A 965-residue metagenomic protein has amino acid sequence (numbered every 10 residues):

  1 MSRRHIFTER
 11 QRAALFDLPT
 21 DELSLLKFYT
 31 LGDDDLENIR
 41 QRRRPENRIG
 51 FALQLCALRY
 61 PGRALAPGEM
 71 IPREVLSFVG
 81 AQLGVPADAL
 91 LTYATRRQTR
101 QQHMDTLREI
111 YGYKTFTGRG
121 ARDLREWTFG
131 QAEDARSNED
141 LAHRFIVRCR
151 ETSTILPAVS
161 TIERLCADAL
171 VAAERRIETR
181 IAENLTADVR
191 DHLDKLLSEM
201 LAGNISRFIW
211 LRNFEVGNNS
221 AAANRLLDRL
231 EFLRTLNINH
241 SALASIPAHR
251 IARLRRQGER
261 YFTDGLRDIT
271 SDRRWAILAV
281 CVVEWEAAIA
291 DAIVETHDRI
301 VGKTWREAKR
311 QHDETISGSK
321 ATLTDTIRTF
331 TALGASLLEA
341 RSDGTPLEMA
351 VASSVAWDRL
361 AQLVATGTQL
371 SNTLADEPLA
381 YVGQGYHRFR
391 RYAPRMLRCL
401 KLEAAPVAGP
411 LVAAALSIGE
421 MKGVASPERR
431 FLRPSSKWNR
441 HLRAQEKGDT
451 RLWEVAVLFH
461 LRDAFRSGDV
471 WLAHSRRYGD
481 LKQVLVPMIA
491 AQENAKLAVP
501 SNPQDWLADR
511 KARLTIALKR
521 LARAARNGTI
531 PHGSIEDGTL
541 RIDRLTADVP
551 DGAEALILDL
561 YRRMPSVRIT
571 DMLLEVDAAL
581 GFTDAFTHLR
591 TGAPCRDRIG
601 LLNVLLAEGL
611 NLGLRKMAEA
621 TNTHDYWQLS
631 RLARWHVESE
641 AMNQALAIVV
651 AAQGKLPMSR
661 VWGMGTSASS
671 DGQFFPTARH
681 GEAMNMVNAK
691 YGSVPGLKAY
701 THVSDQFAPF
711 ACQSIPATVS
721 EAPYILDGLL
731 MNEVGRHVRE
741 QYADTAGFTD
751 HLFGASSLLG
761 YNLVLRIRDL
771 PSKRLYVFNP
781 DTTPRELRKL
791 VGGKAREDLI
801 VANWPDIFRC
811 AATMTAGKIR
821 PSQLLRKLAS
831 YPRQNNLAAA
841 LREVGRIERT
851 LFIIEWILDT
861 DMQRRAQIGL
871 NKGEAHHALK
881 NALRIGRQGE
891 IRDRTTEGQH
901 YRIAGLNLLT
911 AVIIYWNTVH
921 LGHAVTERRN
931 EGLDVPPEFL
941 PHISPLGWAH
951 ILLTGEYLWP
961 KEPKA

Functional and structural regions predicted by a protein language model:
S2-K511: Long amphipathic alpha-helical coiled-coil/heptad-repeat bundle
G32-R40, T587, P594-G600, V650 (+1 more regions): Short linear interaction motifs
F51-Y60, L574, A578, G600-N611 (+2 more regions): Short, hydrophobic/amphipathic alpha-helical patches that form generic packing surfaces within helical domains
G62, M617, A668-F674, Q741-A746: Short, conserved catalytic/metal-binding motifs centered on acidic residues
A89, E619-R660, V687-P805: Catalytic or ion-translocation cores adjacent to nucleophile or general acid/base/metal-coordination motifs in diverse
T515-A620: Structured, charged N-terminal subsegments at the starts of enzyme catalytic cores and at intra-chain domain/subunit
V649-M686: Structured nucleic-acid-interacting core domains from mobile-element enzymes and related host factors, especially RNase
T782, K789, R796-A965: Long, compositionally biased intrinsically disordered regions
